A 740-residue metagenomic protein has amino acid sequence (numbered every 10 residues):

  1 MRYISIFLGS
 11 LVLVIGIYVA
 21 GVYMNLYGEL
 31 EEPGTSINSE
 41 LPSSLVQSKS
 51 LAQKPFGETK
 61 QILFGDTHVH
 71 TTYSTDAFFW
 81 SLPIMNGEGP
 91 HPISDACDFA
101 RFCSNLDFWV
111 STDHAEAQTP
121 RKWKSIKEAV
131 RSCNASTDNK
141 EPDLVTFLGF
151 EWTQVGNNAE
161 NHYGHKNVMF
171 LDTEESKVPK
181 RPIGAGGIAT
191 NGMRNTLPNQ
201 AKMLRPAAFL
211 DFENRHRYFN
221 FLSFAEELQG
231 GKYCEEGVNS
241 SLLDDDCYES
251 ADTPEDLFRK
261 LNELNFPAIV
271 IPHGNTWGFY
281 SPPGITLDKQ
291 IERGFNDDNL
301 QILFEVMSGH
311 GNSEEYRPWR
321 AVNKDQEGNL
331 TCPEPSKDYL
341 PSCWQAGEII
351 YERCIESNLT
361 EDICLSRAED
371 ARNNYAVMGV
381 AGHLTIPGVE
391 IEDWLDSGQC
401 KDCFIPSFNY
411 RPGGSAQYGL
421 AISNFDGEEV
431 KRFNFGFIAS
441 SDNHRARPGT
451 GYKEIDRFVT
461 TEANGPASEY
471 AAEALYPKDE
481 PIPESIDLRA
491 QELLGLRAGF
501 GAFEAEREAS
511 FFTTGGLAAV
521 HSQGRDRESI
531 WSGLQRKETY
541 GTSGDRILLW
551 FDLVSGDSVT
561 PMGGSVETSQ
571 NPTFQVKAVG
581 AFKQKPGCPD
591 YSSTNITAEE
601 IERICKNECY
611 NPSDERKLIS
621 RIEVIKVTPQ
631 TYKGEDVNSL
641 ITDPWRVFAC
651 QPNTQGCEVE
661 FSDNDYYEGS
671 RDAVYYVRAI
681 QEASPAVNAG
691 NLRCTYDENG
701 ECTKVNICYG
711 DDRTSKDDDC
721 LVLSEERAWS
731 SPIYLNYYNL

Functional and structural regions predicted by a protein language model:
R2-H70, S74-P83, V110-W123, K127-E128 (+2 more regions): C-terminal functional module detector
K60-F64, H70-Y73, F79-G156, N161: Active-site-adjacent structural elements in enzyme catalytic domains
S94, D98-F99, N105, R181 (+3 more regions): Short, intrinsically disordered, low-complexity segments enriched in Ser/Thr and Pro
S104, E141, N161-G164, N299-Q301 (+1 more regions): Short, solvent-exposed loop/turn segments at the edges of secondary structure
L144, W152-Y248, F266-I271, N275-P282 (+1 more regions): Alpha-helix N-cap/helix-start capping residues at coil-to-helix junctions, especially the first residue of tandem
